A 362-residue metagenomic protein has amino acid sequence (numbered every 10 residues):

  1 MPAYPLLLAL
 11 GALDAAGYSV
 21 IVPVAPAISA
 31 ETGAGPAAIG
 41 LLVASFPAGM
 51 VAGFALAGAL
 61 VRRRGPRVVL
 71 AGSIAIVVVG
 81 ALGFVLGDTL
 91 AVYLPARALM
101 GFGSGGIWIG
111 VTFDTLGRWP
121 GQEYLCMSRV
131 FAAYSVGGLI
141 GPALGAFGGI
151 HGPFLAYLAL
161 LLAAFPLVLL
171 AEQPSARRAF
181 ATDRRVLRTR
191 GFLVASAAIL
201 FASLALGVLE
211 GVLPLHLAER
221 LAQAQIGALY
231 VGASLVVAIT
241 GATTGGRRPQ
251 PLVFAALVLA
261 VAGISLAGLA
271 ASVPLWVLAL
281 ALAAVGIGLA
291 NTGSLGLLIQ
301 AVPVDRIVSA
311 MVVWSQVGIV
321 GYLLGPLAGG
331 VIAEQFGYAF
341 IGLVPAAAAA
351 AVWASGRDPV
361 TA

Functional and structural regions predicted by a protein language model:
P2-G40, P47, F192-V194, A198 (+1 more regions): Helix-loop boundary and gating motifs at the non-cytosolic
A9, G80, A91-L99, P274-L282: Paired small-residue
A52-D88: Conserved MFS/SLC helix-loop-helix module at the cytosolic interface between two early adjacent transmembrane helices
G53-G65, I239-Q250, A333: Helix-to-loop junctions at the C-terminal end of transmembrane segments in multipass secondary transporters
A96-Y134: Cytoplasmic helix-loop-helix junction between adjacent transmembrane helices in 12-TM secondary transporters
S128-L169: Helix-loop-helix hairpin linking two adjacent transmembrane segments in secondary transporters
P153-L169, F340-R357: Symmetry-related core transmembrane helices of the 12-TM Major Facilitator Superfamily/SLC fold
P251-S294: C-terminal transmembrane helical hairpin of 12-TM major facilitator-type secondary transporters
